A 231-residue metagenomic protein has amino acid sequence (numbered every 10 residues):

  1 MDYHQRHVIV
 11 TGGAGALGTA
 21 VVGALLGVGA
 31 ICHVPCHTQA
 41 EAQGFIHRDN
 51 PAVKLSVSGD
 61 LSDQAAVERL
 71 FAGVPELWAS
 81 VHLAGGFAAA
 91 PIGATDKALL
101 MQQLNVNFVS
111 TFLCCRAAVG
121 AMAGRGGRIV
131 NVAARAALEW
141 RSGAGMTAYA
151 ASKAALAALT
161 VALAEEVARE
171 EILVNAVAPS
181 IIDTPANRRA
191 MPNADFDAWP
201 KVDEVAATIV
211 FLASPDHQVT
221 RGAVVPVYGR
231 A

Functional and structural regions predicted by a protein language model:
R6, E76-L77, M122-A134, R169-I172 (+1 more regions): Active-site loop of short-chain dehydrogenase/reductase
A14-G15: Conserved glycine-rich cofactor-binding loop
L83-A89: Conserved NAD(P)H cofactor-binding loop of Rossmann-fold oxidoreductase domains
P91-I92, L99-L104: Substrate-binding pocket helix/loop in short-chain dehydrogenase/reductase
C115-R116, V161: A short, exposed helix-loop element centered on a Lys and neighboring polar residues
R128-A155, T160-R169: Catalytic loop of short-chain dehydrogenase/reductase
R169, A176, T184, A194-A231: C-terminal helical subdomain
